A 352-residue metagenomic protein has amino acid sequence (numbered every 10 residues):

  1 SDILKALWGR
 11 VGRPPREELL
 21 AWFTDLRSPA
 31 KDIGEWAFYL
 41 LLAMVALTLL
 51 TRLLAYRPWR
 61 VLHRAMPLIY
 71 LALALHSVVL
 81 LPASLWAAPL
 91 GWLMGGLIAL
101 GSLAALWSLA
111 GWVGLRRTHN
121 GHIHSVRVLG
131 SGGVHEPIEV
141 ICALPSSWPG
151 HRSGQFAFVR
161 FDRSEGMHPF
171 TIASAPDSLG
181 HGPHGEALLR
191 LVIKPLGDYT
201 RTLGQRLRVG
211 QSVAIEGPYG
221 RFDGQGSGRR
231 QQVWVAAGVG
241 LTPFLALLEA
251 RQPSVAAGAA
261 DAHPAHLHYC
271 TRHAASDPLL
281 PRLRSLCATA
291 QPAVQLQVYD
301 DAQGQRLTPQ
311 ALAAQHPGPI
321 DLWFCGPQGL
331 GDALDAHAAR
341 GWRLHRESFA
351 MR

Functional and structural regions predicted by a protein language model:
S1-L109, G180, E186, P195-R352: FNR/FR-type flavoprotein reductase catalytic core
V113-A214, Q232, P264-H266, C270-H273 (+2 more regions): Ferredoxin-reductase
